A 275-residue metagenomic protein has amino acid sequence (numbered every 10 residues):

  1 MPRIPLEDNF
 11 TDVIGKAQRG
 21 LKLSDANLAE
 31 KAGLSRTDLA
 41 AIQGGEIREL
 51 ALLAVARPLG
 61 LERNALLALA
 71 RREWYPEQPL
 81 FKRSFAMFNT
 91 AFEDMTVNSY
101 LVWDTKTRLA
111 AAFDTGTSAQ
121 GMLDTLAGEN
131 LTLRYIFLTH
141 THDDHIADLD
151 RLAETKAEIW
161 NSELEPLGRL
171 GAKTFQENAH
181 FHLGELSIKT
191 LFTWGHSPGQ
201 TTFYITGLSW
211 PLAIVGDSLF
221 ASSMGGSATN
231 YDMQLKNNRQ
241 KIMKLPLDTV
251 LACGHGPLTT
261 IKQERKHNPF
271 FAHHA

Functional and structural regions predicted by a protein language model:
M1-L21: A short, Lys/Arg-rich alpha-helix, primarily the initiator
G20-D38: Short alpha-helical DNA-recognition segment
I47, S118-S187, P211: Active-site HxH/HxHxD metal-binding segment of metal-dependent hydrolases
L50-A65: DNA major-groove recognition helix of helix-turn-helix/homeodomain DNA-binding modules
L61-Y75: Short C-terminal boundary/hinge segments that cap the last helix of small helical domains
E77-G128, F203-G216, S222: Conserved beta-strand hairpin/beta-sheet module of binuclear metal-dependent hydrolase folds, prominently
L101, H180-L208: Core dinuclear metal-dependent hydrolase active-site scaffold
P198-A275: Metallo-beta-lactamase
